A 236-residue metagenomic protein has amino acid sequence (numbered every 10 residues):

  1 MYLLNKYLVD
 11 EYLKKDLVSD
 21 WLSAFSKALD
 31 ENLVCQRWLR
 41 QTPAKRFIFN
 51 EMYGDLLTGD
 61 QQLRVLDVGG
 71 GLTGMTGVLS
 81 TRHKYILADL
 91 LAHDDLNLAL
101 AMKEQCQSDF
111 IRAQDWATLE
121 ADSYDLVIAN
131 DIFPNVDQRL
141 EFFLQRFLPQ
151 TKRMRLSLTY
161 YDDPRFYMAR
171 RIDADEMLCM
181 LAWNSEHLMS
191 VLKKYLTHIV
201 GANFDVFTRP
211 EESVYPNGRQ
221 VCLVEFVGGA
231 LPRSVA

Functional and structural regions predicted by a protein language model:
M1-Q61: Class I SAM-dependent methyltransferase Rossmann-like catalytic core, especially the SAM/SAH-binding loop
R64-A117: Class I SAM-dependent methyltransferase SAM/SAH-binding core
A117-V127: A short acidic, Gly/Pro-enriched loop at the edge of an enzyme's catalytic core that lines a small-molecule cofactor
D125-R139: A short SAM/SAH-binding and catalytic strip from SAM-dependent methyltransferases
T151-R165: Conserved beta-strand signature within the Rossmann-like core of class I S-adenosyl-L-methionine
C179-N203: Short alpha-helix
G201, D205-A236: Core SAM-dependent methyltransferase catalytic element
